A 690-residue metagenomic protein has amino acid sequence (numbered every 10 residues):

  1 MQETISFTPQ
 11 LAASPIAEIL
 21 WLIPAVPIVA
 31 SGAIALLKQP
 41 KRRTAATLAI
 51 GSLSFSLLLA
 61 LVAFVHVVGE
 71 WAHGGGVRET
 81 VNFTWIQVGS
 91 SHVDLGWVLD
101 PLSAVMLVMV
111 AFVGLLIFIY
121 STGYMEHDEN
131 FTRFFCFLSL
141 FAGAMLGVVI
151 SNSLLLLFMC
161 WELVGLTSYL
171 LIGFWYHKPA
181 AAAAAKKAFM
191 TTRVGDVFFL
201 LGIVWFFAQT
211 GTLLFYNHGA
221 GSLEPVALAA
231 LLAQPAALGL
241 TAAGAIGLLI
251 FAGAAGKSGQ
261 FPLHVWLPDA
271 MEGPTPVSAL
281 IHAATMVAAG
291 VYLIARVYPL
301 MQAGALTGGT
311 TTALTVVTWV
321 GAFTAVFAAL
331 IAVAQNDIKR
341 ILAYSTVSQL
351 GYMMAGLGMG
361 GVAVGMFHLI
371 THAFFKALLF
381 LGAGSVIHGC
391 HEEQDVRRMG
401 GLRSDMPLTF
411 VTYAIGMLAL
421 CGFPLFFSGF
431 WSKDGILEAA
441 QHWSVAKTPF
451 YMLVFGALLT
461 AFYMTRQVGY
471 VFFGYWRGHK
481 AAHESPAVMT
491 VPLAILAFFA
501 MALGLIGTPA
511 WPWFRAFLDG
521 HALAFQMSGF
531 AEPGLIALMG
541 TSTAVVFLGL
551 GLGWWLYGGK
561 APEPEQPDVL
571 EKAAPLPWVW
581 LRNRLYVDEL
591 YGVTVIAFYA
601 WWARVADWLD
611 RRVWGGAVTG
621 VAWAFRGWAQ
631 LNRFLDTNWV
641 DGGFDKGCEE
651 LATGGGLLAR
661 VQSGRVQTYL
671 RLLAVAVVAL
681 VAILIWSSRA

Functional and structural regions predicted by a protein language model:
M1-I19, L36-C136, G211-G239, R296-G309 (+2 more regions): Transmembrane helix-loop-helix hairpins at membrane boundaries of multipass inner-membrane proteins
L11-A25, K41-A49, S91-M109, G147-C160 (+8 more regions): Membrane-entry segments of alpha-helical transmembrane domains in multi-pass membrane proteins
P24-K38, L115, A255, G259: N-terminal signal-anchor/start-transfer transmembrane helix
A30-A35, L116-F118, A329-I331, Y463 (+3 more regions): Alpha-helical transmembrane segments
A60-L61, K376-L378, L458-R466, V545-Q566: Hydrophobic alpha-helical membrane-embedded segments
V88-H92, V98, A510-T541, G558-A690: Aromatic-capped, Gly/Pro-kinked transmembrane alpha-helices
L116-L157, L166-V488, A497-F499, L505: Hydrophobic transmembrane alpha-helices and their helix-loop junctions in integral membrane proteins
K257, G422-S428, K433, L503-F514 (+1 more regions): Juxtamembrane "helix exit" motif at the C-terminal ends of alpha-helical transmembrane segments in multi-pass membrane
